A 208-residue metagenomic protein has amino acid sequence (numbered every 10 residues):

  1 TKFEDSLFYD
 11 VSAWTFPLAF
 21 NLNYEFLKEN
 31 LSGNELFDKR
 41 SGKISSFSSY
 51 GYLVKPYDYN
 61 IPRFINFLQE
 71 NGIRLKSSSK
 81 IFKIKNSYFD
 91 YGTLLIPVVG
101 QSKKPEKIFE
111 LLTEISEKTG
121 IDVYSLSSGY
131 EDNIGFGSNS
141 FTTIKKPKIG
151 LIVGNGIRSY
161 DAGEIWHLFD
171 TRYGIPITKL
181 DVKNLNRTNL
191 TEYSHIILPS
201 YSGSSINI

Functional and structural regions predicted by a protein language model:
T1-I208: Intrinsic-disorder/low-complexity accessory segments
